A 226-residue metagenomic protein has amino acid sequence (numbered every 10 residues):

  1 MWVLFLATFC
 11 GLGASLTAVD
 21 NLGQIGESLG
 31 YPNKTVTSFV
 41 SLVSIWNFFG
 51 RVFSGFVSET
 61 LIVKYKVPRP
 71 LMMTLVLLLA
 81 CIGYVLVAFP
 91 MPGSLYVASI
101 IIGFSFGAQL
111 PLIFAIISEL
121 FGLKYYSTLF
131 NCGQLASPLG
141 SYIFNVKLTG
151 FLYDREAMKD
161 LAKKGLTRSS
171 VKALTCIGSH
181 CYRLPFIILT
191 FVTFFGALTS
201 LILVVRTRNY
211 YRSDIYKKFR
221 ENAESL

Functional and structural regions predicted by a protein language model:
M1-F56, L110, F114-I117, S141-T149: Extracytoplasmic gate region of multi-pass secondary transporters
A7-L12, S44, Y84, A98-G103 (+3 more regions): Helical-face signature of the major facilitator-like transporter fold
G26-E27, V57-I62, S118, L148-M158 (+1 more regions): Interfacial helix-cap and linker-helix signal at transmembrane-aqueous boundaries of multi-pass secondary transporters
G30-N33, P90-P92, I116-S127, A157: Paired intracellular helix-loop junctions of major facilitator superfamily
L42, N47, R51-V52, L120-L161: A late C-terminal transmembrane helix in Major Facilitator Superfamily
P68-V85: Structural signature of the two symmetry-related core transmembrane helices
A88-A98: Helix-loop junctions at membrane interfaces in 12-TM secondary transporters
C132, A136, T149-L226: Intracellular terminal tails of multi-pass secondary transporters
